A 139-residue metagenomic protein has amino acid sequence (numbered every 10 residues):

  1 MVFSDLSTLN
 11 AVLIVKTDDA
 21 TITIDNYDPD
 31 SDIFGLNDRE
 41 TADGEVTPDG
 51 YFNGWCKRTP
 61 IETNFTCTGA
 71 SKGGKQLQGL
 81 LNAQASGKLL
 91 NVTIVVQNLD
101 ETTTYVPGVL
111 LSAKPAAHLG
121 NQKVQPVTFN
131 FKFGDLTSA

Functional and structural regions predicted by a protein language model:
M1-A70, T102-T103, V109-V124, S138: Solvent-exposed edge beta-strands and adjacent loop segments that serve as assembly or binding interfaces
V12-I14, V95, N130: Residue-level detector of beta-strand face positions
T63, K88-I94, Q125-F129: Generic beta-strand structural signal
N64-L80, Q84: Structured, beta-strand-rich domain cores that present glycine/charged loop surfaces used to bind extended ligands
L77-Y105: Short, acidic/charged, Gly/Pro-enriched secondary-structure junctions
Q125-A139: C-terminal or internal capping secondary-structure element at the end of a domain, subdomain, or sheet
